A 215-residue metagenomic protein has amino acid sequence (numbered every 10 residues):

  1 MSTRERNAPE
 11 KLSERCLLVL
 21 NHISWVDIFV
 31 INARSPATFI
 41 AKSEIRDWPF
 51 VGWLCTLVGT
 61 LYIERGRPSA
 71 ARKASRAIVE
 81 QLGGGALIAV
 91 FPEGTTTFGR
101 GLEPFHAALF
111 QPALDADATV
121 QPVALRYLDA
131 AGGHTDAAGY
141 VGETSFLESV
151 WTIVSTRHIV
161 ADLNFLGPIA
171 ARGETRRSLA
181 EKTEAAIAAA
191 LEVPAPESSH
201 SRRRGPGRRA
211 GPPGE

Functional and structural regions predicted by a protein language model:
M1-A33, A190, S198-E215: N-terminal signal-anchor transmembrane helix
M1-E5, W53-V58, T156: A transmembrane-helix-recognition feature enriched in membrane-embedded lipid enzymes and envelope glyco-/phospholipid
S2-T3, F39, Y62, I88 (+1 more regions): Hydrophobic beta-strand scaffold residues
E14-P68: Catalytic core of membrane glycerolipid acyltransferases/transacylases, capturing the structured, soluble-facing
R15-L17, T60, G85-F91, T119 (+1 more regions): Residue-level preference for the first positions of well-ordered beta-strands
K42, I63, F91, V123-R126: Generic beta-sheet signal
F50-W53, R67, F98-S178, K182 (+1 more regions): A cross-family acyltransferase "interaction/gating" segment
A71, R76-I88, P92-F110, L114: Soluble extracytoplasmic domains of inner/organellar membrane proteins
